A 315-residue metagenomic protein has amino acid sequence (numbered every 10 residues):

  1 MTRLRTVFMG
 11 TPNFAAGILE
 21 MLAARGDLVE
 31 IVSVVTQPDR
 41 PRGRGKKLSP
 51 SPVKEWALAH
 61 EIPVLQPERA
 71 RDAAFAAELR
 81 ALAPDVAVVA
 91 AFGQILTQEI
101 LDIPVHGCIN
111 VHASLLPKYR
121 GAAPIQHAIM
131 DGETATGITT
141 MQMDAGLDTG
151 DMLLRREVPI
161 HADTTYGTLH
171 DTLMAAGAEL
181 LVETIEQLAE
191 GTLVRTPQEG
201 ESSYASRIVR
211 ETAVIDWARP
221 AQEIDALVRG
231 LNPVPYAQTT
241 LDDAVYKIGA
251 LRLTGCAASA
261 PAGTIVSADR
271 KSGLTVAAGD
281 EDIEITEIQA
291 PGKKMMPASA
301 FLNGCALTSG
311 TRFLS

Functional and structural regions predicted by a protein language model:
M1, G26, Q37, P41-D85: N-terminal glycine-/serine-/threonine-rich beta1-alpha1-beta2 phosphate-ribose binding loop of Rossmann-like
M1-R44: N-terminal Rossmann-like dinucleotide-binding module
P12-F14, E68-R71, F92-Q94: Short beta->alpha connector loops
E30, E61-P63, G107: Conserved beta-strand segments of alpha/beta enzyme cores
V86-Y204, V209-E211: Donor/substrate-binding cores of folate-linked one-carbon enzymes
A218-S315: An anion-binding loop in the catalytic cleft
